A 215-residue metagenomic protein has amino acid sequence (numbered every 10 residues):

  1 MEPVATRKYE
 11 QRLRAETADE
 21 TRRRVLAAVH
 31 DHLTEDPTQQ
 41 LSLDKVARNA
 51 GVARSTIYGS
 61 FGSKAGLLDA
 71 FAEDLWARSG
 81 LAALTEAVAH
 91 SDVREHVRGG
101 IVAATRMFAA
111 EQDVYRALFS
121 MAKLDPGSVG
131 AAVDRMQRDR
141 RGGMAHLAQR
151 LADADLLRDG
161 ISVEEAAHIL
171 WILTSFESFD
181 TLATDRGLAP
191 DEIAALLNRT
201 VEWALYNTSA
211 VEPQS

Functional and structural regions predicted by a protein language model:
M1-G51, G59-S60, A65-G66: Basic, helix-initiating cap at the start of DNA-binding domains
L33, L68-L75: Alpha-helical DNA-contacting segments of helix-turn-helix folds
L43-K45, A72-G80: Short, basic, alpha-helical segments at the C-terminal edge of helix-turn-helix-like DNA-binding modules
S55: Key DNA-contact positions within bacterial/archaeal DNA-binding proteins
S60-F61, A70, L147, L196: Residues in the recognition helix of alpha-helical DNA-binding motifs
A70, A83-A110, A167: Hydrophobic alpha-helical connector segments
R106-F119, S128-A154, E164-H168, A195 (+1 more regions): Amphipathic alpha-helical packing segments from all-alpha helical-bundle domains
A152-T200, T208-S215: Hydrophobic/aromatic-rich alpha-helical bundle segments in the mid-to-C-terminal region
